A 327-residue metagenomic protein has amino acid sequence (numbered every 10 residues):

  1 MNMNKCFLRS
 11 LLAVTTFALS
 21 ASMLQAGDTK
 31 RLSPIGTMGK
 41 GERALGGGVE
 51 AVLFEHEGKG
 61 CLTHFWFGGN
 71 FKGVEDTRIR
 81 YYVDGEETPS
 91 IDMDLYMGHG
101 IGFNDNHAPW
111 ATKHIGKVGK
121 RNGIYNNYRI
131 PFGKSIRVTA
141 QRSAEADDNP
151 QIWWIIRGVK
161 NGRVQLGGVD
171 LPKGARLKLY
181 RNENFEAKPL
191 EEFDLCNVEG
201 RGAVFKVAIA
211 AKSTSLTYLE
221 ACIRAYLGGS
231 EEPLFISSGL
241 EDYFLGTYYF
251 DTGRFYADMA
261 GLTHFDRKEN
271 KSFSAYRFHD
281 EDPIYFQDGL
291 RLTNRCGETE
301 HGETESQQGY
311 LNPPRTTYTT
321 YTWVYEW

Functional and structural regions predicted by a protein language model:
M1-N2, A21: Enriched but not universal
N2-L12: Bacterial N-terminal signal peptides that target proteins for export
N4, T16-F17, K113: N-terminal compositionally biased, intrinsically disordered segments and leader/signal-like regions
S10-S22: Bacterial N-terminal signal peptides
G27-W327: Beta-strand-centric surfaces of beta-sandwich/beta-rich domains
